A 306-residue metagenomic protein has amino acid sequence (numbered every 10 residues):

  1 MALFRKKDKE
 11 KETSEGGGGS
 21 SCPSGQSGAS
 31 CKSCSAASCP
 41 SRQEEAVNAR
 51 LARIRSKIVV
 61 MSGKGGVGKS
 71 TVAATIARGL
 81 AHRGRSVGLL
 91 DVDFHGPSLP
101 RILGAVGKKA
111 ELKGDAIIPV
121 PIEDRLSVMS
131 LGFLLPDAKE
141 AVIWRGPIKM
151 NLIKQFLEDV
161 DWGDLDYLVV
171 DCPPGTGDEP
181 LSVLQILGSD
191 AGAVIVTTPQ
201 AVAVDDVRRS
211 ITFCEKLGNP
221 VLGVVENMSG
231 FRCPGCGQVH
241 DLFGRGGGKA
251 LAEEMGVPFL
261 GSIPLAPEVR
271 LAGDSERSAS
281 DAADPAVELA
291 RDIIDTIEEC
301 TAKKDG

Functional and structural regions predicted by a protein language model:
A2-R42, I211-G306: C-terminal lobe/tail of nucleotide-utilizing enzymes
R50-R55: Phosphate-binding P-loop
K57-F94, I211, L217: Walker A/P-loop phosphate-binding motif and the immediately C-terminal alpha-helix
K69-T75, P97-P100, C172-P180, A203-D206: Short glycine/serine/threonine-rich phosphate/pyrophosphate-binding segments that cradle anionic phosphate groups
S86-V87, V92-A138, I143, M150: Phosphate-binding loop that captures ATP/GTP phosphates
R125-L126, D164-L168, G192: Loop/turn-to-beta-strand initiation segments
L131-P147, F156-S182: Switch II (G3) loop of P-loop NTPases
P180-A201: Inter-motif core of Ras-like GTPase G domains
